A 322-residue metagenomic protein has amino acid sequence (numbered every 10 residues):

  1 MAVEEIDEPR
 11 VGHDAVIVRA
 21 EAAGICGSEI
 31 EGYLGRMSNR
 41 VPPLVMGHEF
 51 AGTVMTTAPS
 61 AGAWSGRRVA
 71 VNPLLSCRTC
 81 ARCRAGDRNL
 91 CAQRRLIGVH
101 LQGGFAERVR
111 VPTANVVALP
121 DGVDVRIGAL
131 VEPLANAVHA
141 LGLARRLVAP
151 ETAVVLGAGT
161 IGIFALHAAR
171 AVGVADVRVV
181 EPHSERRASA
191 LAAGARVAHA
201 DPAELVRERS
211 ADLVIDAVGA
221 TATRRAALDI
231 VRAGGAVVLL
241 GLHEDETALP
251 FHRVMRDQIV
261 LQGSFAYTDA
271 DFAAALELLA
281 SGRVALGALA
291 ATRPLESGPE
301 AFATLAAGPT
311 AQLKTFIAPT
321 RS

Functional and structural regions predicted by a protein language model:
P9-A23, M37-A81, P120-G122: Glycine-rich beta-strand-centered segment in the early N-terminal region that forms part of a ligand/cofactor-binding
E49, R67-R68, R82, R108 (+4 more regions): Residue-level marker of beta-strand positions
G66, V123-P202: Mid-domain Rossmann-like dinucleotide-binding core that forms the NAD(H)/NADP(H) cofactor-binding site
L75-L156: NAD(P)H dinucleotide-binding glycine-rich loop of Rossmann-like/cofactor-binding domains, especially the beta1-alpha1
R145-A149, R187-V260: Glycine-rich cofactor phosphate-binding loops and adjacent beta1-alpha1 units of small-molecule cofactor enzyme domains
P182-H183, H243, Y267: Residues in the short beta-alpha loop(s) of Rossmann-like NAD(P)-binding domains
R225, D269, A273-S322: C-terminal hydrophobic helical "lid"/dimerization subdomain of Rossmann-like NAD(P)H-dependent oxidoreductases
A236, L249-A288: Rossmann-fold dehydrogenase core element
